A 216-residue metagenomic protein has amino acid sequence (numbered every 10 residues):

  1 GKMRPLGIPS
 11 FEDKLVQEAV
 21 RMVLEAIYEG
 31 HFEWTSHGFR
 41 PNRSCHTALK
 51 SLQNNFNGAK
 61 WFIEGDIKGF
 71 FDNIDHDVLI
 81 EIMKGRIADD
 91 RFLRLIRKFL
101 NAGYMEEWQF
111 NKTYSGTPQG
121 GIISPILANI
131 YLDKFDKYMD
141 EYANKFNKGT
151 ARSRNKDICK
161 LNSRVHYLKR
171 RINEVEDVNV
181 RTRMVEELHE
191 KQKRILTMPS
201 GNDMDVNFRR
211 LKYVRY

Functional and structural regions predicted by a protein language model:
G1-Y216: Non-catalytic terminal/accessory segments
